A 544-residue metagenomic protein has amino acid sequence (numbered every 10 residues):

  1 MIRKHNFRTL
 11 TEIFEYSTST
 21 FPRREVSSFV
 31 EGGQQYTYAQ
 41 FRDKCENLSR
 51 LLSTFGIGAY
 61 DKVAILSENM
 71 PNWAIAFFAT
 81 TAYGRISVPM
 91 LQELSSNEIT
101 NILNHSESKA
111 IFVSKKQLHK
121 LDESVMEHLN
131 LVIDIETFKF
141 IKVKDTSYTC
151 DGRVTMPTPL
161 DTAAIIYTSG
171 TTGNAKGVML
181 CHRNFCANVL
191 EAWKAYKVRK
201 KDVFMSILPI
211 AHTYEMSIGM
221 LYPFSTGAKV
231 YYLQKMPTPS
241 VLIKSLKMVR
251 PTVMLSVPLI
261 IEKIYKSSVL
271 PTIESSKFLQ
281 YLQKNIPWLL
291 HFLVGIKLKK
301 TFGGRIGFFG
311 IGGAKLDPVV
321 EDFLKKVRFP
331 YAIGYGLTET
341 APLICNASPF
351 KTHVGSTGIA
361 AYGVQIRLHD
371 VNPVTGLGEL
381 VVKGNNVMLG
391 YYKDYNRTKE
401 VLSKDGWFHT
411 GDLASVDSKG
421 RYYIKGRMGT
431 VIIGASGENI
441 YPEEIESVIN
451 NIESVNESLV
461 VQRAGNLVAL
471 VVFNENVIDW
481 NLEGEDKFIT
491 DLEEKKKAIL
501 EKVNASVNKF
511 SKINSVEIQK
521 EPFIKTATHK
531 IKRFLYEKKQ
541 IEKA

Functional and structural regions predicted by a protein language model:
I13, F55, A82-K144, C150 (+2 more regions): Structural core segment of the AMP-binding/adenylate-forming
P22-E25, Y148-Y167, N174, K197-V203: Conserved pre-ATP/AMP-binding loop-to-beta segment of ANL
V26-M70, A74-F78, S95-T100, H182: Conserved AMP-binding/adenylate-forming core of the ANL superfamily
Q35-A39, A163-N188: Conserved AMP-binding A3 loop
L94, I111, G384, L389-G390 (+1 more regions): AMP-binding/adenylate-forming catalytic core of the ANL superfamily
C186-V203, I210-G295, R305, P330: Conserved AMP-binding/adenylation subdomain of ANL enzymes
M254, L290-R421, M428-V431, E446: Conserved AMP-binding/adenylate-forming
E457-V460, G465, L500-A544: Conserved C-terminal "lid"/linker of ANL adenylate-forming enzymes
